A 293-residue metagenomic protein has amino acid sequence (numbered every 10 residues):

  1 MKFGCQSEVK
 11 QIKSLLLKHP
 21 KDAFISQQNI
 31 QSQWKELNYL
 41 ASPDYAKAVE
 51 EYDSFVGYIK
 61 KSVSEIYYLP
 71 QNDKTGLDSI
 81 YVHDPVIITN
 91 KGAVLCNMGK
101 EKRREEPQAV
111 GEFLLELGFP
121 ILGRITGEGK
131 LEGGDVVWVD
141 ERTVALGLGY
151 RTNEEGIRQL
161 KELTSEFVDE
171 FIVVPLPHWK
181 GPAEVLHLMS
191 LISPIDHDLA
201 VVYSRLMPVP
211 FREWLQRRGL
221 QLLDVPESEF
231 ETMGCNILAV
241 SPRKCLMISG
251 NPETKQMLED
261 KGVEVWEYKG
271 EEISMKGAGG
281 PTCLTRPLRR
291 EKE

Functional and structural regions predicted by a protein language model:
M1-E293: The feature marks the mature, well-folded catalytic cores of soluble enzymes
